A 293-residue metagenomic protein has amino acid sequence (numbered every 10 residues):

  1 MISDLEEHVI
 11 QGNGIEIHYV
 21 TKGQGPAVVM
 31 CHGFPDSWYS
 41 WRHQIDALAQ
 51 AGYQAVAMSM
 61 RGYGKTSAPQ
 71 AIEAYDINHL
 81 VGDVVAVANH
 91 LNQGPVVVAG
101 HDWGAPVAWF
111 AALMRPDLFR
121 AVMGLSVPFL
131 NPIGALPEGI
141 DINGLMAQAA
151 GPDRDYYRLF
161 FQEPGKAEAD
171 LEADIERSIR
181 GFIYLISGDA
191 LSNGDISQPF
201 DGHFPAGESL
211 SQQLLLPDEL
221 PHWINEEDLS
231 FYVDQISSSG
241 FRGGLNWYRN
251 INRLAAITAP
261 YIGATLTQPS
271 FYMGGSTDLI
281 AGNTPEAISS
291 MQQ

Functional and structural regions predicted by a protein language model:
M1-V28, Q50-Y53, Q93-G94: Alpha/beta-hydrolase fold catalytic core
I2-L5, Y63-A99, W103-Q293: Flexible "cap/lid" subdomain of the alpha/beta-hydrolase fold that forms the substrate-access gate
G12-N13, M30, W38, Y53 (+3 more regions): Generic secretory/membrane-interface signal
N13, G23, S59, S126 (+1 more regions): Residues at the C-termini of beta-strands that transition into short coil/loop
V20-A68, V87, H101: Conserved HGGG/HGGXW glycine-rich cap/lid loop of the alpha/beta-hydrolase fold
